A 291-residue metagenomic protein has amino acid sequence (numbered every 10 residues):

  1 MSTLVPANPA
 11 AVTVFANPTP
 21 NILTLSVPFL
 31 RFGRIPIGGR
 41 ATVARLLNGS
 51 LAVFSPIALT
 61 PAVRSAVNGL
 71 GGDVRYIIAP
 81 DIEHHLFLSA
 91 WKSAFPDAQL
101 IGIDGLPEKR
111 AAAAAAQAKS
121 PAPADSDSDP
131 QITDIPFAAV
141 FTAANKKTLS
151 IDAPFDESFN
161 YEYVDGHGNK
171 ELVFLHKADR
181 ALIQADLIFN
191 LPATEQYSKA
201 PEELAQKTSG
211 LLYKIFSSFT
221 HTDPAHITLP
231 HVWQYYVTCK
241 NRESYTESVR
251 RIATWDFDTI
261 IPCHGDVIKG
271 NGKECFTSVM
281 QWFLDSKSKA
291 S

Functional and structural regions predicted by a protein language model:
M1-A58, K119-K214, E247-S248: Catalytic core of the metallo-beta-lactamase
T19, F32, I57-A58, G69 (+5 more regions): Cap/insert and terminal regions of metallo-dependent hydrolase folds
T24, R40, A66-V67, H84-L86: Early transmembrane hairpin module of multi-pass membrane proteins
L47, A52-F54, T60-P80: Acidic, aromatic-enriched beta-alpha/helix-loop junctions
F54-S55, R75-I82, I101-I103, I183-A185 (+2 more regions): Active-site neighborhood of phospho(di)ester-bond hydrolases with catalytic His/Asp-centered motifs
I57-P61, D81-H84, D165-G168, N241-S244: Short beta->alpha connector loops
N68-L149: Active-site HxH/HxHxD metal-binding segment of metal-dependent hydrolases
H84, F189, V267: Short active-site segment of divalent metal-dependent hydrolases/proteases that encodes the spacing between
